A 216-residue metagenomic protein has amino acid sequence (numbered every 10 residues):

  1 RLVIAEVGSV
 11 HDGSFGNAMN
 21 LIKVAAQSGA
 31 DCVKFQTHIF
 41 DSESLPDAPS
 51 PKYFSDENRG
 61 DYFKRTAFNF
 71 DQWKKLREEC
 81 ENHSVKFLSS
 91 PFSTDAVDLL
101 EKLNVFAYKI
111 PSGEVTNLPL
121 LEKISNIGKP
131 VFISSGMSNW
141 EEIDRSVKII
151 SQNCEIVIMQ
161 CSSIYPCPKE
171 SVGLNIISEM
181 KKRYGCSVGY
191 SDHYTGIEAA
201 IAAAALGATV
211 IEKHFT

Functional and structural regions predicted by a protein language model:
R1-T216: Catalytic cores and adjacent flexible loops of soluble metabolic enzymes that perform enolate/carbanion chemistry on
